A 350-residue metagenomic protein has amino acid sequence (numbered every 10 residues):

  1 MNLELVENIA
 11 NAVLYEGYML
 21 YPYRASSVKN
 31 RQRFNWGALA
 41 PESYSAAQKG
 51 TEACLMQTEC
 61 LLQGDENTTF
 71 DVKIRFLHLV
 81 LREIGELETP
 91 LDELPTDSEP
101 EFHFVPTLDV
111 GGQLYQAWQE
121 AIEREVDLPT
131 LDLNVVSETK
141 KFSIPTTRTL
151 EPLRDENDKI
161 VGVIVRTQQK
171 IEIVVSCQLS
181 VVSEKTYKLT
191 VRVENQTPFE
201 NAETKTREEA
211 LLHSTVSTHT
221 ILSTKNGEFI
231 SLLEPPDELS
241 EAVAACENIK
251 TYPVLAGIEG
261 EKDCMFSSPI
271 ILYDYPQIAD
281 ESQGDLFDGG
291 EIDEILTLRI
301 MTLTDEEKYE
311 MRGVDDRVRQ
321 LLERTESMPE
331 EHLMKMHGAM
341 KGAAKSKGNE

Functional and structural regions predicted by a protein language model:
M1-N2, G289: Hydrophobic alpha-helical segments, principally membrane-spanning helices and signal/leader peptides
N2-L3, S327: Catalytic cores of nucleic-acid ligases and guanylyltransferases
L3-D65: N-terminal ordered "arm"
A53, G64-E350: Extended, highly charged accessory segments
